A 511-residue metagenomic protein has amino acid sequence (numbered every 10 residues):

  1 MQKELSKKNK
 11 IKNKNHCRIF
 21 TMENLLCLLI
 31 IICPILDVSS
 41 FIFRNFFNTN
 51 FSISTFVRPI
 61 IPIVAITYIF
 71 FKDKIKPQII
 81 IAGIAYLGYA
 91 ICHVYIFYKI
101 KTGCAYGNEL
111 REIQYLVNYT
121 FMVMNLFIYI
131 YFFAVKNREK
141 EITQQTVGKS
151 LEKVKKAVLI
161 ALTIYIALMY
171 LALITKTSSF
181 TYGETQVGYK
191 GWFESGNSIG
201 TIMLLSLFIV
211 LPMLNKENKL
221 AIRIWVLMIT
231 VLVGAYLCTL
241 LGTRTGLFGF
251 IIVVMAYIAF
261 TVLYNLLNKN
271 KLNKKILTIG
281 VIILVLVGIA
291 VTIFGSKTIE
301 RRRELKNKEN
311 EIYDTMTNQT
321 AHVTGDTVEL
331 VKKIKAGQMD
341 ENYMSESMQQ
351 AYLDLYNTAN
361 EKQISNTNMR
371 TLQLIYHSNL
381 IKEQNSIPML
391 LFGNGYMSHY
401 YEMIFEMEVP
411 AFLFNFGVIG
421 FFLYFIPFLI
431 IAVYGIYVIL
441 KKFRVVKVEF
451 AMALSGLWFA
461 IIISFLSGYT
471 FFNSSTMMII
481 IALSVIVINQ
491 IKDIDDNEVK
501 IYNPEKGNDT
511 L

Functional and structural regions predicted by a protein language model:
Q2-F71, Y89-T102: N-terminal signal-anchor transmembrane segment
L25-I31, V226-L232, F416, A432-S467: Loop-to-helix entry and N-terminal half of a specific, functionally important transmembrane alpha helix in multi-pass
L26, A82-Y86, Y129-Y170, K219 (+1 more regions): Interfacial loop-to-transmembrane-helix boundary motif in multi-pass membrane proteins
C27, V254, A453-S464, T470-L511: Transmembrane alpha-helices of multi-pass inner-membrane enzymes
S54-I61, I84-I91, C104-N137: Aromatic-anchored transmembrane helix interface
L151-S179, G196-N265: Alpha-helical transmembrane segments of multi-pass inner-membrane proteins
K190, Y343-I419, I439: Long extracytoplasmic/lumenal interhelical loops at the membrane interface of multi-pass membrane proteins
T261-N357, K382-Q384: A membrane-periplasm/extracellular boundary helix in multi-pass inner-membrane enzymes that assemble envelope glycans
